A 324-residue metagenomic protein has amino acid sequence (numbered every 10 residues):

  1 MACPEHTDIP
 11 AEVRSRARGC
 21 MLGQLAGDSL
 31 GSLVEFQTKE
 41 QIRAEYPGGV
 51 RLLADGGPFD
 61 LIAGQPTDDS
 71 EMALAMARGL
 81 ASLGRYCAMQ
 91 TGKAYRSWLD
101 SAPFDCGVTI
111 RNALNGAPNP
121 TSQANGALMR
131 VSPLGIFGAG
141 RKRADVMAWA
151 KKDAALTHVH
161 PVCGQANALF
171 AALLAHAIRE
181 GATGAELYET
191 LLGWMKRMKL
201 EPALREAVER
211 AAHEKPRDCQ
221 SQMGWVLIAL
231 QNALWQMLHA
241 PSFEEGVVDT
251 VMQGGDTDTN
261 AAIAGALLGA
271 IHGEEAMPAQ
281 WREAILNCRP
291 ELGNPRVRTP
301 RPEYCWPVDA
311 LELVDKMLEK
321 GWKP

Functional and structural regions predicted by a protein language model:
M1-P324: Structured, active/binding-site neighborhoods that engage oxygen-rich ligands
